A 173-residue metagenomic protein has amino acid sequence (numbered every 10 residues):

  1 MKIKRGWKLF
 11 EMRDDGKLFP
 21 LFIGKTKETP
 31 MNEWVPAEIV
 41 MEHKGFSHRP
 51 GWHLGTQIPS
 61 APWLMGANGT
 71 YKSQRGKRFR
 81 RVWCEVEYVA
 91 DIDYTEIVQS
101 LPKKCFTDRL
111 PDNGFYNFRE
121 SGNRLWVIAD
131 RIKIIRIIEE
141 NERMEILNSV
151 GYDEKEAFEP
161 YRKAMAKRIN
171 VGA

Functional and structural regions predicted by a protein language model:
K2-E38, A61, N68-A173: Active-site and NAD+-binding cores of ADP-ribose-processing enzymes
E42-G69: Extended catalytic/binding region for NAD+/ADP-ribose chemistry, centered on the ART fold
